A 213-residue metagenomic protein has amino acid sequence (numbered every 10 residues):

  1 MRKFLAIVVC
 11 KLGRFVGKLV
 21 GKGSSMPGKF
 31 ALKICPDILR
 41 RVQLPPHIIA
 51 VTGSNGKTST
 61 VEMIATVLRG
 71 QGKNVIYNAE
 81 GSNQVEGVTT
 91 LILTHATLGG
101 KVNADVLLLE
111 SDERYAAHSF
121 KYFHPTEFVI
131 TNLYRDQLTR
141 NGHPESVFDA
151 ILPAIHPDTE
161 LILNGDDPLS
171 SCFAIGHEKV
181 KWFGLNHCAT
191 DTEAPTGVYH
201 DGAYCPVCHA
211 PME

Functional and structural regions predicted by a protein language model:
R2-G184, A189-Y204: Phosphate-binding loop of NTP-binding sites
H209: Cys/His-coordinated zinc-binding microdomains
E213: Short Cys/His-rich "knuckle" micro-motifs
